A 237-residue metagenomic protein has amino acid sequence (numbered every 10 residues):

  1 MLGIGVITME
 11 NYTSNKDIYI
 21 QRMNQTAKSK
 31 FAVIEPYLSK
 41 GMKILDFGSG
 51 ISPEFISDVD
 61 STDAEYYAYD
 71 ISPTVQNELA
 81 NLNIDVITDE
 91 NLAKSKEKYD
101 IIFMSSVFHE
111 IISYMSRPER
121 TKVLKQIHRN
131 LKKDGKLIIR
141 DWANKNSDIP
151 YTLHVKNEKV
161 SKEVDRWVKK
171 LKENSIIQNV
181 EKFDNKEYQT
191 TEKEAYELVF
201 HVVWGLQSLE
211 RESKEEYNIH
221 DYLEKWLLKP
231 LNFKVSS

Functional and structural regions predicted by a protein language model:
L2-A64, A68-A93, K136-S237: Class I (Rossmann-like) S-adenosyl-L-methionine-dependent methyltransferase catalytic domain, capturing the SAM-binding
F103: A conserved beta-strand element that flanks and buttresses the S-adenosyl-L-methionine
S106-I111, D141: Short catalytic micro-motifs in class I SAM-dependent methyltransferases
I111-Y114, N146: Catalytic P-loop NTPase motifs of RecA-like helicase/translocase cores
Y114-P118, Y151: Short, solvent-exposed loop/turn segments at secondary-structure boundaries
E119-K133: A short glycine-rich, Lys/Arg-flanked "PGG" loop and its adjoining helix->strand segment in the class I
